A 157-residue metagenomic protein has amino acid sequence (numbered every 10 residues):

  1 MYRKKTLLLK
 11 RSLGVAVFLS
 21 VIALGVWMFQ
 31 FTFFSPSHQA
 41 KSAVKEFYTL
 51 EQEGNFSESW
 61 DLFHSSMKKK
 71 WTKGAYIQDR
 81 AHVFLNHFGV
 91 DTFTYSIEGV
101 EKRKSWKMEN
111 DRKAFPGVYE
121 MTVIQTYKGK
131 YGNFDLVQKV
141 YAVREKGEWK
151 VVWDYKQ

Functional and structural regions predicted by a protein language model:
Y2-E53: Short, low-complexity N-terminal intrinsically disordered segments enriched in polar/charged residues
F31-F34, L62-M67, Y127-K128: Second-shell loop/turn segments in exported
P36-Q39, Y48-N55, K68-T72, D111-K113 (+2 more regions): Extracytoplasmic/periplasmic, Sec-exported soluble proteins
S42, Y48, F88, Y131-G132: Low-complexity, intrinsically disordered short segments enriched for Gly/Pro and polybasic residues
F47, F56, W60, V140 (+1 more regions): Broad hydrophobic/π-residue packing in well-ordered secondary structure
S57-P116: Short solvent-exposed beta->alpha transition segments
E101-Q157: Exposed beta-sheet edge and beta->alpha loop/turn motif
